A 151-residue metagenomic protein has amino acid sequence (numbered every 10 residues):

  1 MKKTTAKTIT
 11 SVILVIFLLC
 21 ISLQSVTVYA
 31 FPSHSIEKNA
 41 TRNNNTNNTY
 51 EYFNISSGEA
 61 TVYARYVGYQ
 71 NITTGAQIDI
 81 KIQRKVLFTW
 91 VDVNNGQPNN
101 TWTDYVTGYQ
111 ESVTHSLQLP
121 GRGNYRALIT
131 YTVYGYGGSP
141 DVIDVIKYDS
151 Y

Functional and structural regions predicted by a protein language model:
K2-I13: Bacterial N-terminal signal peptides that target proteins for export
C20-A40: Sec-dependent signal peptide cleavage junction
R42-R84: Short, surface-exposed binding/anchoring microloops in extracellular/periplasmic proteins
I55-G58, K85-F88, Q118-Y125: A short, structured loop/turn motif at beta-sheet edges
Q77-N94, L128: Short beta-strand segments and strand-loop junctions that repeat across beta-rich extracellular domains
V91-T107, V145: Solvent-exposed serine/threonine-rich low-complexity stretches and specific carbohydrate-binding patches
N100-L128, G135: Short, solvent-exposed, Trp/other aromatic-anchored flexible loops in extracytoplasmic proteins
G135-Y151: Short beta-strand elements
